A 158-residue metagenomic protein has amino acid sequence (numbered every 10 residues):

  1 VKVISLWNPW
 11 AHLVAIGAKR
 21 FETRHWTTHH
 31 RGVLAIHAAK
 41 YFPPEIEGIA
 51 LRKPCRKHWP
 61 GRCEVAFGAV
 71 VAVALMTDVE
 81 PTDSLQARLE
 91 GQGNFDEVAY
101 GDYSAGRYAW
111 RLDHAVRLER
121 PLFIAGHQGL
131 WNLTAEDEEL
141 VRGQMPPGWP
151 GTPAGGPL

Functional and structural regions predicted by a protein language model:
V1-L158: Structured alpha/beta reader/binder surfaces that contact nucleic acids or chromatin modification marks
